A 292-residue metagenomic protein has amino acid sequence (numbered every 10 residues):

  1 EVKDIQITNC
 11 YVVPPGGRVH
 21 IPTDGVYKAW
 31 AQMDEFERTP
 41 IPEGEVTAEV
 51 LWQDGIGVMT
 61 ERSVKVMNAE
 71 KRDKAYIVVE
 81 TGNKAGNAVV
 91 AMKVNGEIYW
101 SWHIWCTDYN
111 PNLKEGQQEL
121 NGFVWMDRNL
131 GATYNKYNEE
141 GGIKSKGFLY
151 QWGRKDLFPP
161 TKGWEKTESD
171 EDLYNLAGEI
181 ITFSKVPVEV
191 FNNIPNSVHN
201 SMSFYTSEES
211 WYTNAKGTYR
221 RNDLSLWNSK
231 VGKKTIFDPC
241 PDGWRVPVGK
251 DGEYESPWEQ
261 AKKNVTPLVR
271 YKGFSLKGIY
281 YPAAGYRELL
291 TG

Functional and structural regions predicted by a protein language model:
E1-Q53: Acidic/polar, low-complexity intrinsically disordered N-terminal segments immediately downstream of a Sec signal
M33, R38-K93, W100-G292: Conserved positions within compact, well-structured domain cores
